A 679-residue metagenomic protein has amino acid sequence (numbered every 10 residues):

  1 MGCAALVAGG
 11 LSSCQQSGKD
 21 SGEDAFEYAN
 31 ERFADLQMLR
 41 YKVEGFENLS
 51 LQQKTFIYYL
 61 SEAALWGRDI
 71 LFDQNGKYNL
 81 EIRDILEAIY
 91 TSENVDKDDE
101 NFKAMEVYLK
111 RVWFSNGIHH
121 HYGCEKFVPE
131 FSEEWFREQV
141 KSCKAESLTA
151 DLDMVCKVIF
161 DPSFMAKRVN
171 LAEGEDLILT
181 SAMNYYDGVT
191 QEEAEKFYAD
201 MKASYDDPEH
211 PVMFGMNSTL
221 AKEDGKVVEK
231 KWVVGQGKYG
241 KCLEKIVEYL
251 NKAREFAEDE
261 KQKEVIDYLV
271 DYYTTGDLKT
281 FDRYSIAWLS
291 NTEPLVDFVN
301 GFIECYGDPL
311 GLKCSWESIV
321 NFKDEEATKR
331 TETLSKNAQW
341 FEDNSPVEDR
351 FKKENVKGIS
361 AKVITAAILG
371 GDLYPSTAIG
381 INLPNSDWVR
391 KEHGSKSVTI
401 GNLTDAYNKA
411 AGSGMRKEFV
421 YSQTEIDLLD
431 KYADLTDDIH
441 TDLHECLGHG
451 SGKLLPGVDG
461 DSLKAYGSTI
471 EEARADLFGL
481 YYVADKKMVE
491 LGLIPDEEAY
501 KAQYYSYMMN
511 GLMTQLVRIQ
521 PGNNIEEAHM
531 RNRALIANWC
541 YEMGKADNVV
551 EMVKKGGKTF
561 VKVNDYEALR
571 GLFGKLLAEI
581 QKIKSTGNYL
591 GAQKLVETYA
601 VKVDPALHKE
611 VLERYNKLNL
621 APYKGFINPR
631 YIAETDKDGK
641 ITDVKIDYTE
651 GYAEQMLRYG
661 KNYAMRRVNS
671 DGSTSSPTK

Functional and structural regions predicted by a protein language model:
G9-S13: C-terminal motif of bacterial Sec signal peptides marking the signal peptidase cleavage site
D20-I85: N-terminal-proximal low-complexity accessory segments that begin disordered and transition into the first
K42, L480-I583: Long, well-structured alpha-helical subdomains associated with metal-dependent extracellular/ecto-lumenal hydrolases
S50, D259, S468-D485: An active-site-proximal "capping" alpha-helix that borders the catalytic cofactor pocket
V107-G225, E229-E425, A433: Contiguous, non-catalytic segments that form substrate-binding/exosite surfaces or channel walls
P208, D565, L569-K679: Extended, compositionally biased alpha-helical segments that mediate assembly or anchoring
D434-L447: Short alpha-helix carrying the canonical HExxH Zn2+-binding catalytic motif
G452-A473: Post-HEXXH active-site segment of zinc metalloproteases
